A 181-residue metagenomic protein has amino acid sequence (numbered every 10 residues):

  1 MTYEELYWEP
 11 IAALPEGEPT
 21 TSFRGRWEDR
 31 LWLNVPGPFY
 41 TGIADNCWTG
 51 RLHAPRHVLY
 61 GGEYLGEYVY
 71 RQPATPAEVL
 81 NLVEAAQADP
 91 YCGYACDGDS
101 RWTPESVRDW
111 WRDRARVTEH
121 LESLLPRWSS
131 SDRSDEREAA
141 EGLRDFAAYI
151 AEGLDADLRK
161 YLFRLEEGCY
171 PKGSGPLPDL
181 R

Functional and structural regions predicted by a protein language model:
M1-E16, V117-A148, S174-R181: Intrinsic-disorder signal
M1-T49: Ferredoxin-type iron-sulfur electron-transfer modules and their immediate structural context
W48-E63, E84-R101: Iron-sulfur cluster-binding cysteine motifs and their immediate structural context in ferredoxin-like electron-transfer
E63-T75: Amphipathic, hydrophobic secondary-structure cores in small proteins
G66, E78-E84, A88-Y91, I150 (+3 more regions): General detector of folded, globular domains
P73-D97, V117-D132: Short Fe-S-cluster ligation motifs
Y91-R114, R133-G153, R159: Short flanking/linker segments adjacent to small metal-binding domains or redox-active Cys/His motifs
A151-R181: C-terminal, charged low-complexity interaction regions
